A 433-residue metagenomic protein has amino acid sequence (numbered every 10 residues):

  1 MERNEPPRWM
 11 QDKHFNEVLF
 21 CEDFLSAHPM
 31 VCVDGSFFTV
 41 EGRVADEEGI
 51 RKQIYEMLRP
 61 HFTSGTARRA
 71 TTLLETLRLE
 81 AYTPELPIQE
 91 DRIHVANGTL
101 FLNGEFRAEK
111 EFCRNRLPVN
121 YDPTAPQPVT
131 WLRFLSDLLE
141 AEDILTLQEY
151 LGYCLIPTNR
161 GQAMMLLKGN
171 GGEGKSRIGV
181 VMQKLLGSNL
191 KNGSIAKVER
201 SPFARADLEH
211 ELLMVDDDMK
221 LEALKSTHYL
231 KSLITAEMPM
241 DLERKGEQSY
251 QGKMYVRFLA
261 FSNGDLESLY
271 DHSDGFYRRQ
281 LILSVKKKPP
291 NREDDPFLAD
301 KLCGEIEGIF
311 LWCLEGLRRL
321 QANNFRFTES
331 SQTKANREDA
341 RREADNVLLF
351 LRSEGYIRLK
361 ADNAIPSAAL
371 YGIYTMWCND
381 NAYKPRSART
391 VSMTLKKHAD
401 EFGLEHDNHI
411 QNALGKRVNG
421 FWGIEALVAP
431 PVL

Functional and structural regions predicted by a protein language model:
M1-R3, F38-T66: Short, small/acidic-rich helices and loops at N termini and domain boundaries of DNA replication/processing enzymes
M1-V33, R59-L433: Feature primarily recognizes SF3-like P-loop helicase cores of small DNA viruses
